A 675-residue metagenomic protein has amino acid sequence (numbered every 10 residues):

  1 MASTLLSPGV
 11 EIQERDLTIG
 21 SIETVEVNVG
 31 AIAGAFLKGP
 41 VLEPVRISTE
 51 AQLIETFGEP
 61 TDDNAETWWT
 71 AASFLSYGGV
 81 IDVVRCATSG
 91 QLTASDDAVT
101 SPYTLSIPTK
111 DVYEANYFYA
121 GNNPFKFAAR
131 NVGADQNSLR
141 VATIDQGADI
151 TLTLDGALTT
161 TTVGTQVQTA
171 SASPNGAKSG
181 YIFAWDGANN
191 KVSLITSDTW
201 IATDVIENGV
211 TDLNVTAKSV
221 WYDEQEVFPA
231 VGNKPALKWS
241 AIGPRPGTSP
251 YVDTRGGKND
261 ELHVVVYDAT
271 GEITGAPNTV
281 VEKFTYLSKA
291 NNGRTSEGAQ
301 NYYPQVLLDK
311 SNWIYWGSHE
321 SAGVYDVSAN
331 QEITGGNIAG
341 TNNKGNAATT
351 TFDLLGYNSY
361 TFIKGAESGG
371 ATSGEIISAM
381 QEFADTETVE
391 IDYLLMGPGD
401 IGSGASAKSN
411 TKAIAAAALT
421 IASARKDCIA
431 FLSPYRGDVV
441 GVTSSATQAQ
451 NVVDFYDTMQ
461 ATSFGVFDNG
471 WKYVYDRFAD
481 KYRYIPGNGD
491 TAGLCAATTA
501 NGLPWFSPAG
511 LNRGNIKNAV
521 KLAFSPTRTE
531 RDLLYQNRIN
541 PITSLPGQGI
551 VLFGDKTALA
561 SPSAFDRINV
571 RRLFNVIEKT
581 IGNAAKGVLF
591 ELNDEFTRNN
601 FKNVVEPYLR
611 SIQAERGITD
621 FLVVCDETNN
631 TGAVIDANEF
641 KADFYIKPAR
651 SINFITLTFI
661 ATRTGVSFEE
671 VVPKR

Functional and structural regions predicted by a protein language model:
M1-N189, S193-L194, I201-E207, T211-E272 (+1 more regions): Extended assembly-interface regions of large multimeric machines
M1-P102, V112, F125-K126, N259 (+4 more regions): Structured, hydrophobic secondary-structure cores that serve as assembly/anchoring elements
A65-E66, I182, S197, K218 (+6 more regions): Intrinsically disordered regions, especially transient/low-confidence alpha-helical propensity segments and coil-helix
A148-I150, L287-S296, R663-R675: Short, cationic low-complexity segments
T153-N175, G187-N189, T196-V220, D309 (+1 more regions): Solvent-exposed, low-complexity segments and loops of surface/extracellular structural proteins
P277-S321: E2/UBC-UEV (E2-variant) core
